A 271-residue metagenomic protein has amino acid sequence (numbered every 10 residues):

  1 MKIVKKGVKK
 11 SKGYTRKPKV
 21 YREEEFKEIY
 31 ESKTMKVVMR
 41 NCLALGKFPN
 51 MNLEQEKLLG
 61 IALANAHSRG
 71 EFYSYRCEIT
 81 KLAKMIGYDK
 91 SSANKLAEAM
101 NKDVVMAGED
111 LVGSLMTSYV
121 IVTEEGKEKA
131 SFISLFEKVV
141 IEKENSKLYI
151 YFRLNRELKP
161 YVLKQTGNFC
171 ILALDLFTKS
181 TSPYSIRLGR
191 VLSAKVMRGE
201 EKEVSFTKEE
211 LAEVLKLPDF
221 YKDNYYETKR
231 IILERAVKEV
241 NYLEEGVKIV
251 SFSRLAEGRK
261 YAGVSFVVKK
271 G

Functional and structural regions predicted by a protein language model:
K2-G271: Charged, alpha-helix-forming regions
